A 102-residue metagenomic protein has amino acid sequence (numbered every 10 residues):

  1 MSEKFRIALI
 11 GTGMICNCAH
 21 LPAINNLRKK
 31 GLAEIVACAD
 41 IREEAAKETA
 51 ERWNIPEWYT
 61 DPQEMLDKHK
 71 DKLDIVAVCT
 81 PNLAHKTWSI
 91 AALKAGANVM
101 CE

Functional and structural regions predicted by a protein language model:
M1-W53, K70: N-terminal Rossmann-like dinucleotide-binding module
P56-E102: Beta-loop-alpha module in the N-terminal Rossmann-like domain of NAD(P)-dependent dehydrogenases, especially those
